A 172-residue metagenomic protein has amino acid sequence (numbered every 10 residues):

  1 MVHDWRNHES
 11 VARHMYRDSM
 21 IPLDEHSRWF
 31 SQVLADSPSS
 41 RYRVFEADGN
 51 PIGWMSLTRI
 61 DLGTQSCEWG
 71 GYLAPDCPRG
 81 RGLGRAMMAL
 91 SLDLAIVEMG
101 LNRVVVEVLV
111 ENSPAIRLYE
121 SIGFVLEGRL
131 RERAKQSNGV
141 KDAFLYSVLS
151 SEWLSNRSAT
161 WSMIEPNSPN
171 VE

Functional and structural regions predicted by a protein language model:
M1-M20, D24, E152-E172: A short, well-structured alpha-helix characteristic of acyl/acetyltransferase catalytic modules
S19-C77, L149, M163-N167: Acetyl-CoA-dependent GNAT
E46, L130-R131: Core beta-strand residues in small-molecule sensory/regulatory alpha/beta domains
N50-G53, P114, V140: Glycine-rich acetyl-CoA-binding "A-motif" of GNAT/NAT acetyltransferases
G80-L94, S113-S121: Conserved acetyl-CoA-binding loop-helix of GNAT-fold acetyltransferases
A95-E107: Conserved GNAT acetyl-CoA-binding A-motif
V106-I116, R133-S137: Conserved beta-strand-loop-alpha-helix junction that forms the acyl-donor binding cleft
Y119, F124, Y146: Conserved active-site tyrosine of GNAT-family acetyltransferases
